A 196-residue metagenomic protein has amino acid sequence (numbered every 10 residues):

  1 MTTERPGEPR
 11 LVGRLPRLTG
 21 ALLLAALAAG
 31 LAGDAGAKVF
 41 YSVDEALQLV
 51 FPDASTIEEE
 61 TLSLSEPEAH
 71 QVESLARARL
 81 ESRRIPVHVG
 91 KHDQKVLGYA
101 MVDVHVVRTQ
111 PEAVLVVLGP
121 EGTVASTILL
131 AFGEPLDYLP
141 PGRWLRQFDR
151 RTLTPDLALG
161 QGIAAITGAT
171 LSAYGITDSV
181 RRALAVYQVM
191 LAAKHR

Functional and structural regions predicted by a protein language model:
M1-R14: N-terminal secretory signal peptides that target proteins for export/translocation
R14-L15, A32: Short, low-complexity intrinsically disordered segments enriched in A/P/G/S/L with frequent Arg, especially at protein
T19-G30: Bacterial N-terminal signal peptides
A35-I166, T170-Y174, D178-R196: Flexible, solvent-exposed loop/hinge segments and secondary-structure transition points
